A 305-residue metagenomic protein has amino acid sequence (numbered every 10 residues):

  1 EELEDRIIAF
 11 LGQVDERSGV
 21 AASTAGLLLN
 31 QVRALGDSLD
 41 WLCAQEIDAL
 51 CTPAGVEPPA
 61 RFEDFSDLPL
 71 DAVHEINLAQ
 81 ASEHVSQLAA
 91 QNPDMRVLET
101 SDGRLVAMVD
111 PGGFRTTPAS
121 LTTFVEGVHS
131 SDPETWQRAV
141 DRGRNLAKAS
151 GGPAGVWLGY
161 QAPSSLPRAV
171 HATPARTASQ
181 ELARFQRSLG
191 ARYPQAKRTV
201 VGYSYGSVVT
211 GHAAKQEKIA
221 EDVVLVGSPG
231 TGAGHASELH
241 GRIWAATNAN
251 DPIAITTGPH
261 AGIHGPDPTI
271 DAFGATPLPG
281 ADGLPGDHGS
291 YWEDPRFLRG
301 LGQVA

Functional and structural regions predicted by a protein language model:
E1-A119: Intrinsically disordered, low-complexity charged segments of secreted bacterial virulence and antibacterial
P111, V125-G127: Residues immediately flanking
T116, G127-R184, S188-A196, Q216-A305: Lipolytic serine-hydrolase domain surface
V201-T210: Gly/Ala-rich beta-loop-alpha elbow adjacent to hydrolase catalytic centers
G211-K215: Short, hydrophobic alpha-helix immediately C-terminal to the catalytic nucleophile
